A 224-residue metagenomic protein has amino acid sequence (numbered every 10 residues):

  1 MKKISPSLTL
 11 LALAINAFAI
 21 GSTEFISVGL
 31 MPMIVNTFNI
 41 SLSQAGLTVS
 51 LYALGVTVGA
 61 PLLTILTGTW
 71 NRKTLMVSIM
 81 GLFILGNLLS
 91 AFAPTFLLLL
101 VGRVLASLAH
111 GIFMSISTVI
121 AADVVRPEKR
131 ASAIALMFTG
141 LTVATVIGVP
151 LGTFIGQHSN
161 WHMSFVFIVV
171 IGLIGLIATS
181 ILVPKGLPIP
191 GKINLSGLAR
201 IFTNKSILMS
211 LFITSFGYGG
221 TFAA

Functional and structural regions predicted by a protein language model:
K2-K3, V183-L211: Juxtamembrane intracellular "pre-TM" segments in multi-pass secondary transporters
T9-L42, L63, A224: Extracytoplasmic
A17, V49, A53, M80 (+4 more regions): Small-residue-rich transmembrane alpha-helices and their cytosolic helix-loop interfaces in multi-pass secondary
F25, A53-P61, T145-V146: Residue-level signature of mid-helix packing/kink "hotspots" within the transmembrane helices of 12-pass Major
V58-L97: Conserved MFS/SLC helix-loop-helix module at the cytosolic interface between two early adjacent transmembrane helices
P94, L98, P127-K129, A135-I181: Helix-loop-helix hairpin linking two adjacent transmembrane segments in secondary transporters
L97-R103, M209-S210: Short hydrophobic/alpha-helical segments at membrane-entry points of transmembrane helices in Major Facilitator
G102-G140: Cytoplasmic helix-loop-helix junction between adjacent transmembrane helices in 12-TM secondary transporters
